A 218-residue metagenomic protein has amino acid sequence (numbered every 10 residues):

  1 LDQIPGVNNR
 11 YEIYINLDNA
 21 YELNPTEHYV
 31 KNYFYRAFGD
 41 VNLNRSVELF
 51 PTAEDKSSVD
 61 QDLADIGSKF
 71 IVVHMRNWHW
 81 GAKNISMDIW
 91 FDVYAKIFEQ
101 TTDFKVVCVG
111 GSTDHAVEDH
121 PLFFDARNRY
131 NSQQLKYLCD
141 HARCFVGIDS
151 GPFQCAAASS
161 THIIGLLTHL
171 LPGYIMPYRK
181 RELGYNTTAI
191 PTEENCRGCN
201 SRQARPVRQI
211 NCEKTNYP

Functional and structural regions predicted by a protein language model:
L1-P218: Catalytic machinery of carbohydrate-active enzymes, primarily nucleotide-sugar-dependent glycosyltransferases
